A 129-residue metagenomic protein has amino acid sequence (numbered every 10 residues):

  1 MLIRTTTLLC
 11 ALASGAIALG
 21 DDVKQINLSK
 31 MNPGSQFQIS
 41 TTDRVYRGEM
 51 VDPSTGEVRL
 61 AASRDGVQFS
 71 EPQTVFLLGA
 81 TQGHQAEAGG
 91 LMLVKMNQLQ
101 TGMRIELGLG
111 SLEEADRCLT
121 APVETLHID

Functional and structural regions predicted by a protein language model:
M1-T7: Bacterial N-terminal signal peptides that target proteins for export
A13-G15: N-terminal signal peptide c-region/cleavage motif recognized by signal peptidases
D21-T42, R47-D129: Cysteine-centric segments in proteins
